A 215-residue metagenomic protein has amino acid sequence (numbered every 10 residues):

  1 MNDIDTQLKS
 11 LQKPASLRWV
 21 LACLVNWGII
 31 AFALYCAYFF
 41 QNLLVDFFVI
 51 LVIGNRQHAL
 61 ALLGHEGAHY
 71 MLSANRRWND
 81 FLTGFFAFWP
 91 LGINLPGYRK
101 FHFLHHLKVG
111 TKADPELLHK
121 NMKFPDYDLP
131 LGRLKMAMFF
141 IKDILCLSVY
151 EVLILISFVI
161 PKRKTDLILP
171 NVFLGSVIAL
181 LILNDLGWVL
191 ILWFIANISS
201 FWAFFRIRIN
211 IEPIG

Functional and structural regions predicted by a protein language model:
M1-G54, F88-I191: Non-catalytic, topology-defining segments of multipass membrane proteins
G54-G64, N94-P96, F140-V152, W193-G215: Transmembrane alpha-helical segments that form the membrane-embedded catalytic/substrate-channel core of multi-pass
A59-L62, G84-F88, L104: Generic beta-strand or strand-like secondary-structure segments
L62-H69, S73, H105-H106: Active-site recognition of the HExxH zinc-binding catalytic motif
A74-F81, N94-G97, S199: Short acidic-hydrophobic sequence patches enriched in Asp/Glu that either
A74-F88, L117-K120: Post-HEXXH active-site segment of zinc metalloproteases
